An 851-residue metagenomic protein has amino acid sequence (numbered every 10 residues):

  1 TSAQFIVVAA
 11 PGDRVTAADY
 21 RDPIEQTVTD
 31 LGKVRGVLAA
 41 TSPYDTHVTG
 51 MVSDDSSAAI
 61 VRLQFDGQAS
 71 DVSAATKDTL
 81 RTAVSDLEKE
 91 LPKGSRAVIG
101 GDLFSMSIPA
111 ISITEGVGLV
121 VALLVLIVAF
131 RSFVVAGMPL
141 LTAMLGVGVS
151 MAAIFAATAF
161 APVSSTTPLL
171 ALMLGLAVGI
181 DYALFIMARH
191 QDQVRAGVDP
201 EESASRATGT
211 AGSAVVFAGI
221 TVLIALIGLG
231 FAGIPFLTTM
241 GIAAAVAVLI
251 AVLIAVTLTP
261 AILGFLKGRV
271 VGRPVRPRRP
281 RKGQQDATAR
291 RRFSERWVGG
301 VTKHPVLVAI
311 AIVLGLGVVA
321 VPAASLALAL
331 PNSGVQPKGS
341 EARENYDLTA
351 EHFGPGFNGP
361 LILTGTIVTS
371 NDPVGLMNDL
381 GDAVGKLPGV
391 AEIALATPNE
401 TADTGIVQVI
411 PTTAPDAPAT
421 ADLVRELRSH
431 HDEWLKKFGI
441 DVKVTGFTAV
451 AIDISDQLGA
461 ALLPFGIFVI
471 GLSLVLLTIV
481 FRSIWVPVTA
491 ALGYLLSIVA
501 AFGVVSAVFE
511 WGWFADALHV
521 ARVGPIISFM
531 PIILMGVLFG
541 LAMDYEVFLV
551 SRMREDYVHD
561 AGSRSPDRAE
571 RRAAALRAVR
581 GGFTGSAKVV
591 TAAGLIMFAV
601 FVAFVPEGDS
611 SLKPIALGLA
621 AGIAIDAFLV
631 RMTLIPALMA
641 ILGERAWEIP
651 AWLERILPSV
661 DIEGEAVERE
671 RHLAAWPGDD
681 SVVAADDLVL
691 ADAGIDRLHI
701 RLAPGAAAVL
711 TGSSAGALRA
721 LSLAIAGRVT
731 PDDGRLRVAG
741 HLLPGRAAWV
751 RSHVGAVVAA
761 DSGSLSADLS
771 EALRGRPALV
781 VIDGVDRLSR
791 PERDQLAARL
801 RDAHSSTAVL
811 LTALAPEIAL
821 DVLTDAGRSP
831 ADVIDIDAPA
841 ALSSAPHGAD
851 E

Functional and structural regions predicted by a protein language model:
T1, D13-R96, S325-F514: Structured non-transmembrane domains adjacent to transmembrane bundles in polytopic membrane proteins
D71-L328, G439, F447-A684, L690: Membrane-embedded transmembrane helical bundles of large multi-pass transporters/channels
A685-A703, G734: Conserved beta-strand
A708-L710: Short hydrophobic beta-strand immediately N-terminal to the Walker A/P-loop
A726-G727: Helix-to-loop junction immediately C-terminal to a conserved catalytic motif
P731-L742, V750: Conserved ABC transporter NBD signature motif
R776-L779, H804-T812: Loop/turn-to-beta-strand initiation segments
V822-L842: A short helix-turn-beta junction within AAA+ P-loop NTPase domains corresponding to the substrate/partner-engaging
